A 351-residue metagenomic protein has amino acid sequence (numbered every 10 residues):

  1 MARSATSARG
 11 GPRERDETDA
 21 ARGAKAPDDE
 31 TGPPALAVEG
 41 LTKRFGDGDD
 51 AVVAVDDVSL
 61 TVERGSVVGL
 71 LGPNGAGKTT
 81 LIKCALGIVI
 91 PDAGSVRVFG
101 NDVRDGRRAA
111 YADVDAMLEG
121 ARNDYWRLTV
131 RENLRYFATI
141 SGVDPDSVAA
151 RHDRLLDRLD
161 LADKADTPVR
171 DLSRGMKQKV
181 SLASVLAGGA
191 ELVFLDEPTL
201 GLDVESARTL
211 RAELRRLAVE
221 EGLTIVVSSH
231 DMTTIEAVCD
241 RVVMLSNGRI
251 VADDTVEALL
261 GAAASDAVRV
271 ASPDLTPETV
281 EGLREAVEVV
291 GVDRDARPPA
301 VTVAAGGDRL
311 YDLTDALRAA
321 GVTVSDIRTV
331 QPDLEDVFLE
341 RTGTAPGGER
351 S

Functional and structural regions predicted by a protein language model:
A5-R9, R15-V38, T42-D57, R107: A short, flexible loop at the N-terminus of ABC-type nucleotide-binding domains that lies
P73-G77: Walker A (P-loop) phosphate-binding loop of ABC-type ATPase nucleotide-binding domains
G94-D105, A110-Y111: Conserved ABC transporter NBD signature motif
R135, T139, D146-K164: Conserved ABC ATPase "signature" region
V193-E197: Catalytic Walker B motif of ABC-type/P-loop ATPase nucleotide-binding domains
R211-T302: ABC transporter nucleotide-binding domain
